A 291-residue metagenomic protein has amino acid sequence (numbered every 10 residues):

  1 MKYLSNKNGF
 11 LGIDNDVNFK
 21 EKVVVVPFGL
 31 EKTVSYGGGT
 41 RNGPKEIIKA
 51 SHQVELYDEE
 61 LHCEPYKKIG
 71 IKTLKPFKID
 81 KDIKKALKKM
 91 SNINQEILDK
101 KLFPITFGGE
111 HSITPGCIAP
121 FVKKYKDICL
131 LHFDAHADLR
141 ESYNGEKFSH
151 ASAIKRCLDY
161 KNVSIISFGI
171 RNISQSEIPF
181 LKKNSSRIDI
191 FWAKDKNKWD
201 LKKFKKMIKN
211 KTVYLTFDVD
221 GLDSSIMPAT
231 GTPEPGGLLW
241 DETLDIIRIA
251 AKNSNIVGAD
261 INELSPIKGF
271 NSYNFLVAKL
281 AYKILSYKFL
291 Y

Functional and structural regions predicted by a protein language model:
K2-Y291: Conserved alpha-helical scaffold segments that buttress catalytic/binding sites
